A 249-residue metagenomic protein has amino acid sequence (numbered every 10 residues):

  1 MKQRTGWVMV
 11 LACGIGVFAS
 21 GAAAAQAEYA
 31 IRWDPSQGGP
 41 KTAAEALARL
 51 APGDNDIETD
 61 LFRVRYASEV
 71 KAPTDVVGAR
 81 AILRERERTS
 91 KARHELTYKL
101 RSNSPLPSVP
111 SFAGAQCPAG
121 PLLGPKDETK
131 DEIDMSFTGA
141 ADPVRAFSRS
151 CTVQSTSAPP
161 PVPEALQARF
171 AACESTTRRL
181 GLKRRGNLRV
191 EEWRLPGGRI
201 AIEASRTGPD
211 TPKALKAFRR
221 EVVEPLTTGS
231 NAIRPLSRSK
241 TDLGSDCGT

Functional and structural regions predicted by a protein language model:
M1-V10: Bacterial N-terminal signal peptides that target proteins for export
M9-V17: Bacterial N-terminal signal peptides
A12, A22-A23: Cleavable N-terminal signal peptides
A23-T249: Phosphate-end processing signature that detects enzymes handling 5′-triphosphorylated RNA and polyphosphate
